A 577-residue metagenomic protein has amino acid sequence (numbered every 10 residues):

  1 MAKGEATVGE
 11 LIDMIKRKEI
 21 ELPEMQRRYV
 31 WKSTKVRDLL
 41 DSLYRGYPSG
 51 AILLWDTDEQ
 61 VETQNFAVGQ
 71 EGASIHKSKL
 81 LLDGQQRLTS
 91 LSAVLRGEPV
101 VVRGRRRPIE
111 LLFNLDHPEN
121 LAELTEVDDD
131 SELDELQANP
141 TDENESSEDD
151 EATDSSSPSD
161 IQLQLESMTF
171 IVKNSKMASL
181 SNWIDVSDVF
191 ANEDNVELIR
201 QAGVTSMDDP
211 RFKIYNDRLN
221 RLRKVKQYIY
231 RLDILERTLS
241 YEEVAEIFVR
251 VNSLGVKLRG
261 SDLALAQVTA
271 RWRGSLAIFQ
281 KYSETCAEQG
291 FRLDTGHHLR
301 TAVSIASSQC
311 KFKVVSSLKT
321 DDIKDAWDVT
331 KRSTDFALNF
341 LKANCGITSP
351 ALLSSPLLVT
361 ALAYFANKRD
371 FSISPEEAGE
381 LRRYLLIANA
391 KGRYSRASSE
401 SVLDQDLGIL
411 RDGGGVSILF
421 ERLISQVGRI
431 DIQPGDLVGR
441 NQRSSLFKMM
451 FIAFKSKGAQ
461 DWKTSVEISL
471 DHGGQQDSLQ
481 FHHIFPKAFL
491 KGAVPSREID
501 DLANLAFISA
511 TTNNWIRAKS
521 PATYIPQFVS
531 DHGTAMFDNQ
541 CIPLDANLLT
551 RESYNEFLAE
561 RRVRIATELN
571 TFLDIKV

Functional and structural regions predicted by a protein language model:
A2-V303, L381-R393, P526-Q527, A535 (+4 more regions): Basic- and aromatic-enriched surface patches that contact anionic nucleotides/nucleic acids
R28, P350-L353, R369, G435-V438 (+4 more regions): Short, contiguous acidic/charged loop-to-helix segments that flank catalytic cores in large enzymes
L40, S92, A245-F248, V359-N367 (+1 more regions): Short, amphipathic alpha-helical segments that act as regulatory/interfacial helices in nucleotide-processing proteins
K77-L81, Q86-T89, L479, G492-I516: Short beta-strand-alpha-helix junction that forms the catalytic/metal-binding core of metal-dependent nuclease domains
Q201-R221, C310-F336, Q475-S478: An acidic intrinsically disordered interaction segment
A264-L265, K281, E288-P434: A cross-family structural signal marking well-folded subdomains
N389, R393-F481, F489: Intrinsically disordered, low-complexity N-proximal targeting/linker segments that flank membranes
E498-I499, I516-I542: Polybasic, low-complexity binding patches
